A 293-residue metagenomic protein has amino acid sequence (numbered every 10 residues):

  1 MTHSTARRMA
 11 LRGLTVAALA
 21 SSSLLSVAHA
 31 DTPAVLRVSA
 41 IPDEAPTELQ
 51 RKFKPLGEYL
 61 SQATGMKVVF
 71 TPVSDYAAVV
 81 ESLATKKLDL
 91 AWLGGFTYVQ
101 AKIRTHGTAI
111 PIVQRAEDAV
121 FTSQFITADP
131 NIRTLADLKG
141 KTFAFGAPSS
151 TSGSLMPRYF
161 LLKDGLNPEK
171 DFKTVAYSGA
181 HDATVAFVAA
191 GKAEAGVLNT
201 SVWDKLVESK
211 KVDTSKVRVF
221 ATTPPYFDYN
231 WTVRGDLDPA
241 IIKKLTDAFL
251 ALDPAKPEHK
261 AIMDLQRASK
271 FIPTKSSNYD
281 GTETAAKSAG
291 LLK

Functional and structural regions predicted by a protein language model:
M1-A17, S21-L25: Twin-arginine (Tat) signal peptide motif
D31-F96: Extracytoplasmic small-molecule ligand-binding "clamshell" domains of the periplasmic binding protein/Venus flytrap
P33-S39, E44-S61, Y226-D228, T232-K293: An extracytoplasmic/periplasmic, membrane-proximal ligand-sensing/linker region
D43-P46, R115-E117, I126-I132, G146-S154: Short coil/turn segments
A77-A91, R104-T105, A136-K139, A180-S201: Short helices/loops that flank or line small-molecule/ion binding pockets
E81-D137: Acidic, polar ligand-binding/catalytic clefts
I126-T142, D236-K243, D247, A251: Hinge/capping helix and adjacent helix->loop/strand transition within the periplasmic-binding protein
K141-A240: Pocket-lining segment of extracytoplasmic ligand-binding domains
